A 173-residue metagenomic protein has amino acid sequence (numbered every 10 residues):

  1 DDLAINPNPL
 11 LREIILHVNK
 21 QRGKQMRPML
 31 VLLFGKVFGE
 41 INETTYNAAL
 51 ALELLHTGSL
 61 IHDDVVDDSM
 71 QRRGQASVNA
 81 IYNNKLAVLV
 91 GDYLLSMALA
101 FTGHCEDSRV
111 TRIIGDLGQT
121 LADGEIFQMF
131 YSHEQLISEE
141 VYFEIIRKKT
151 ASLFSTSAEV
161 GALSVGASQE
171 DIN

Functional and structural regions predicted by a protein language model:
D1-D2: N-terminal amphipathic/basic leader segments beginning at the initiator methionine
I5-N173: Mg2+-dependent prenyl diphosphate-binding active-site environment of isoprenoid biosynthetic enzymes
